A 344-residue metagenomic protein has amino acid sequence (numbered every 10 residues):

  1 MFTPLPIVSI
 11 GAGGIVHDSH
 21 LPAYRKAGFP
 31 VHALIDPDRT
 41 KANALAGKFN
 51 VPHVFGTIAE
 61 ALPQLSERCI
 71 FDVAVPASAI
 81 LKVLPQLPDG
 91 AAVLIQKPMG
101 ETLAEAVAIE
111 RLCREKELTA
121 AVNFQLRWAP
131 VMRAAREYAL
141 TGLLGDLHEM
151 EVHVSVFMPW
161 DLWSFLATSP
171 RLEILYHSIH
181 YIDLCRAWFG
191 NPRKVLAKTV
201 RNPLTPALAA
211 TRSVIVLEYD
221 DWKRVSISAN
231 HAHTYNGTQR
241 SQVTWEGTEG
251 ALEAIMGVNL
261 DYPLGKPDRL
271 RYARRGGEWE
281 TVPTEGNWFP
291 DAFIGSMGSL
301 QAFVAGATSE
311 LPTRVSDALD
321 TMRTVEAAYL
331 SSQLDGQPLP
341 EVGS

Functional and structural regions predicted by a protein language model:
M1-F49: N-terminal Rossmann-like dinucleotide-binding module
M1-T3, E60, I70-V73, D220 (+1 more regions): C-terminal helix-rich "cap/oligomerization" subdomain common to oxidoreductases
I15, P37, E285-G298: Active-site loop of classical SDR/Rossmann-like NAD(P)-dependent oxidoreductases, centered on the catalytic Tyr-X3-Lys
F49, H53-L112: Beta-loop-alpha module in the N-terminal Rossmann-like domain of NAD(P)-dependent dehydrogenases, especially those
A108-L126, G145-V152: Rossmann-fold dehydrogenase core element
L126-P206, D335: Predominantly a Rossmann-like dinucleotide-binding segment in NAD(P)-dependent oxidoreductases
Y176, I182-D261, I294-T308, E341-S344: Contiguous beta-strand/loop segments that form the cofactor/metal-binding neighborhood of enzyme cores
V243, L260-E278: Short polybasic amphipathic segments
